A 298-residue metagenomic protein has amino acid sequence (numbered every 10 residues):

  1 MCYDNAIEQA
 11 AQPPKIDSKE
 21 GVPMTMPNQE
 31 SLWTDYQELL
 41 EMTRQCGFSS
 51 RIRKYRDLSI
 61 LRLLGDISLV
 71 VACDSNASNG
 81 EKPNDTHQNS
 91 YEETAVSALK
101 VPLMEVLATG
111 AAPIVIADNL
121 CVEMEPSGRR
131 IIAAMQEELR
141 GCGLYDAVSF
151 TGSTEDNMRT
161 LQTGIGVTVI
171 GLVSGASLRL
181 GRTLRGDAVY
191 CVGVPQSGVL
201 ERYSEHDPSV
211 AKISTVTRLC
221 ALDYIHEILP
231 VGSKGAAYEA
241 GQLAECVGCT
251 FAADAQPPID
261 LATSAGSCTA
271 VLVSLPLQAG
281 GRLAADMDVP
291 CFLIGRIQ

Functional and structural regions predicted by a protein language model:
Q9, P13: Cationic, low-complexity basic patches in intrinsically disordered or flexible, solvent-exposed regions
K15, E20, P27-D35, E137-Y145 (+2 more regions): Glycine-/charge-enriched secondary-structure boundary and capping motifs
E30-I131, Q136-G164, T168-G193: Glycine-rich phosphate/pyrophosphate-binding loop regions near the starts of catalytic domains
N76, G171-S174, G193-S197, G232-G235 (+2 more regions): Glycine-rich beta-alpha junction loops
D85, N89-K100, E125-R129, H206-I213 (+3 more regions): Electropositive phosphate-/nucleotide-binding environments in soluble metabolic enzymes
V167, R182, G186-C220, I228-K234: Conserved mixed alpha/beta catalytic, RNA-binding, or beta-rich assembly cores of soluble enzyme, regulatory
